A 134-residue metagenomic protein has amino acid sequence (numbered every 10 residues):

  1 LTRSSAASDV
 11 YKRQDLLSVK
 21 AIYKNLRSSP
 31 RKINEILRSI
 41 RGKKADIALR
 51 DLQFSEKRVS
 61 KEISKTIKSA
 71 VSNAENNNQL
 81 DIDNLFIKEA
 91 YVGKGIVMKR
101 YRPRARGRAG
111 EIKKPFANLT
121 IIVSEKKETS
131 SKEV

Functional and structural regions predicted by a protein language model:
L1-Q14: Single conserved hydrophobic/aromatic residue that forms the stacking wall/gate of nucleotide- or nucleobase-binding
K12-S28, N34-E35, S39, K44-V134: Structured, basic alpha/beta domains of bacterial-type, RNA-associated proteins
